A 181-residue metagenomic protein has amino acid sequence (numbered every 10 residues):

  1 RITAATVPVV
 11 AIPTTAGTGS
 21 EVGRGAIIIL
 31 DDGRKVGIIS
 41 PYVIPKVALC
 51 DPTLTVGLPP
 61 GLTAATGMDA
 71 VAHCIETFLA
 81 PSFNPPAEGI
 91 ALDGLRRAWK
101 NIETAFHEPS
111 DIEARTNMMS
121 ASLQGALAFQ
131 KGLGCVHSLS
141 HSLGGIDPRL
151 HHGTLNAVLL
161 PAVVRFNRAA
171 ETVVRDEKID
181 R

Functional and structural regions predicted by a protein language model:
R1-F83: A glycine/threonine-rich phosphate-anchoring loop and its flanking beta-alpha core in nucleotide/phosphate-binding
P41-A48, L95, Q130-H137: Acidic-glycine-rich active-site phosphate/pyrophosphate-binding loop
T63-M68, A87, A91, R149-G153: Short glycine/threonine-rich catalytic loop with a Thr-x-Gly-x-Asp
E76-K131, H141-G145: Glycine-rich phosphate/diphosphate-binding loops and the adjacent beta-loop-alpha structural elements that coordinate
F78-N84, L133, F166-V174: Short helix-capping/linker segments at secondary-structure and domain boundaries
F129-L143, D147-L159: Conserved phosphate/anionic-ligand binding catalytic regions in large, soluble enzymes, centered on
R149, G153-R181: Gly/Pro-rich interdomain helix-loop hinge
